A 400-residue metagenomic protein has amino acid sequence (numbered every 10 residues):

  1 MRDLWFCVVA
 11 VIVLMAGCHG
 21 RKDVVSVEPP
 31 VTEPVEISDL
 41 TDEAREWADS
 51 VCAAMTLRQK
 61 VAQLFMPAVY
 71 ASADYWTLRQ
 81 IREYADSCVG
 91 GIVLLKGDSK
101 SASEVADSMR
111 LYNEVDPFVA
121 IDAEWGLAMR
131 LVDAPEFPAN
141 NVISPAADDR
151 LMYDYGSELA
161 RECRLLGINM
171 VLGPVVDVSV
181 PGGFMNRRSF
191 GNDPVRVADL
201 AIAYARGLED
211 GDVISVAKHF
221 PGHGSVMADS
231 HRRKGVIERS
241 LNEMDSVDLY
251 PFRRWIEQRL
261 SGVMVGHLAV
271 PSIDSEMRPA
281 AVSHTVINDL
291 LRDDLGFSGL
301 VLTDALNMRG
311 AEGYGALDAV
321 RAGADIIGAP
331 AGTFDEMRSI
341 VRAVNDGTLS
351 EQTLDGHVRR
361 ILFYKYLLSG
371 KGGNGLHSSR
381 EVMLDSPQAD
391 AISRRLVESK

Functional and structural regions predicted by a protein language model:
M1-W5: Positively charged n-region of N-terminal signal peptides that target proteins for export
C7-A16: Bacterial N-terminal signal peptides
C18-E83, D293, Y314-K400: Preference for extracellular/luminal or secreted protein segments
T56, S103-L111, P117, L127-M129 (+2 more regions): Second-shell residues forming the walls of enzyme active-site clefts
S72-A85, L151-E162, D245-F252, E312-D318: Short, acidic/polar
A85-S99, P271: A short aromatic-anchored loop/beta-hairpin motif
S99-F118, A147-G167, R359: Active-site-adjacent structural elements in enzyme catalytic domains
